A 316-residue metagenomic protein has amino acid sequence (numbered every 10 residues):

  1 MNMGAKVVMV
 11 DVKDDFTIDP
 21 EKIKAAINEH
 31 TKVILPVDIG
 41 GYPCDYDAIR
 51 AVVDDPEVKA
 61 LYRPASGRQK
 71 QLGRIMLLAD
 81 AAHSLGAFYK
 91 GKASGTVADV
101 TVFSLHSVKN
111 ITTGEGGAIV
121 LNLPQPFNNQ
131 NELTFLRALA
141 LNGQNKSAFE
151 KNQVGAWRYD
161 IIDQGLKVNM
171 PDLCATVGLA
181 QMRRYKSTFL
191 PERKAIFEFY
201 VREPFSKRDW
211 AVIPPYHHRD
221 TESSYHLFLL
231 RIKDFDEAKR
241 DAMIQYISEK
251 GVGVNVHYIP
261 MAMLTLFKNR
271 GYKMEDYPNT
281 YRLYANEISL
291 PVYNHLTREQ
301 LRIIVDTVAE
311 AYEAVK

Functional and structural regions predicted by a protein language model:
M1-A81, F88: PLP-dependent aminotransferase-like
V8, M76-L78, V102, I213-P214 (+1 more regions): Structural detector of well-ordered beta-strand residues that form the stable sheet scaffold of enzyme domains
V12, S107, V292-H295: Short, conserved catalytic or interaction motifs in soluble domains
D15, L85, N110, A262-M263: Positions that flank functional sites
D19-I23, G91-T101, I303, V308-A309: A short alpha/beta connector and helix-capping loop motif
V33-V37, Y42, Y46-D47, L61 (+2 more regions): PLP-dependent aminotransferase class I/II
P64-T112, W157-I161: Conserved active-site segment immediately N-terminal to the catalytic lysine that forms the internal aldimine
H83, T96-K146, D172: Active-site PLP attachment segment
